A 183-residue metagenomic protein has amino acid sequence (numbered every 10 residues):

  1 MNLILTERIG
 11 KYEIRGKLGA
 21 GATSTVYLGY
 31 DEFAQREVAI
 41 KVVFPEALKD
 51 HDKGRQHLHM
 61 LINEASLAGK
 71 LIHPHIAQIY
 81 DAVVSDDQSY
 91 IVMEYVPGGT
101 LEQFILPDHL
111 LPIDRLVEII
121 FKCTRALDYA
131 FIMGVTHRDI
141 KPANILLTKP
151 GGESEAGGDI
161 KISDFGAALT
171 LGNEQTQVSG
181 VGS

Functional and structural regions predicted by a protein language model:
T25: Conserved N-lobe ATP-binding subsite of Hanks-type protein kinase domains, especially the beta3 VAIK lysine
Y30-V38: Conserved N-lobe loop of protein kinases adjacent to the ATP-binding glycine-rich P-loop
F44-K70: AlphaC helix of the eukaryotic protein kinase fold
A82: Activation-segment/catalytic-loop signature of the eukaryotic protein kinase fold
D86-T100, F104: Conserved short submotifs of the Hanks-type protein kinase catalytic core that shape the nucleotide-binding pocket
I119-I120: Activation segment signature within eukaryotic-like protein kinase domains
T124-V135: Protein kinase catalytic-loop region centered on the HRD/HxD motif
